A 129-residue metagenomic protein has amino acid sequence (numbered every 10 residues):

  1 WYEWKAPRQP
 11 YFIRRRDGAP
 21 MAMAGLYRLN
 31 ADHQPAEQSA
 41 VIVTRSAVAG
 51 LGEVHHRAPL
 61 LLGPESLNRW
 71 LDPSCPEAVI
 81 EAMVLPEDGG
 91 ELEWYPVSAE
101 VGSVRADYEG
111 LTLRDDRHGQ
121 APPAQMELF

Functional and structural regions predicted by a protein language model:
W1-F129: A structured binding-face within diverse protein domains that lines the active/interaction site
